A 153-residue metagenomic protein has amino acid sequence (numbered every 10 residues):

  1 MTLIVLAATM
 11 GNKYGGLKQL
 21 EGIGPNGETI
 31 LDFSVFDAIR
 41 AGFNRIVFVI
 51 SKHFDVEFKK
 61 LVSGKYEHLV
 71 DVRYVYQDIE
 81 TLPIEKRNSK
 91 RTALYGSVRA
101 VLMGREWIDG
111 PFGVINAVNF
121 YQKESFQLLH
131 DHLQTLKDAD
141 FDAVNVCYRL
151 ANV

Functional and structural regions predicted by a protein language model:
M1, N44, H68-D71, D109-G110 (+1 more regions): Short coil/turn connectors at secondary-structure junctions
M1-S63, V70-V72, Q77: N-terminal glycine-rich phosphate-binding loop and ensuing alpha1 helix
G64-Y66, D131: Short, hinge-like loop/turn segments at secondary-structure boundaries
Q77-V153: Conserved beta-loop-beta/alpha segment of the NTase-like Rossmann-fold superfamily that binds/positions NTPs
